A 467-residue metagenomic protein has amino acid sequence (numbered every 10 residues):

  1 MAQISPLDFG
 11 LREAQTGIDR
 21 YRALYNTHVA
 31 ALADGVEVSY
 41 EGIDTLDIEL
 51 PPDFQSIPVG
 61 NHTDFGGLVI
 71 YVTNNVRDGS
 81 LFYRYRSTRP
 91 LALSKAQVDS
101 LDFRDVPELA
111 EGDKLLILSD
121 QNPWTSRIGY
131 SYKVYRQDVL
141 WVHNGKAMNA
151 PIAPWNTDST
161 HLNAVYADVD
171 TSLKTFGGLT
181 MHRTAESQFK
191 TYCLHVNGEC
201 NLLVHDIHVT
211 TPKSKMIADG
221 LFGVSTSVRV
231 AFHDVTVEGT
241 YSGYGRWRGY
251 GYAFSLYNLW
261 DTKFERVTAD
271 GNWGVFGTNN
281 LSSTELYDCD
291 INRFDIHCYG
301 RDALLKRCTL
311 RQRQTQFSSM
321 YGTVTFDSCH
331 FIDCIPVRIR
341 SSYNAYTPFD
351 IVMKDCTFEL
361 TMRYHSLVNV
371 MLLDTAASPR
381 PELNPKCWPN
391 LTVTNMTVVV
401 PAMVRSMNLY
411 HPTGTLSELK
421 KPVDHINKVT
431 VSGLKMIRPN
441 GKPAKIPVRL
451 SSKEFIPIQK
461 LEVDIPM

Functional and structural regions predicted by a protein language model:
M1-L24: Right-handed parallel beta-helix/beta-solenoid
Y21, Y25-S87, S119-Q137, I152-T160 (+3 more regions): N-terminal extracellular ligand-recognition/capping segment immediately after the signal peptide
Q55, I70-R89, R183-Q188, D206-K215 (+3 more regions): Extracellular beta-rich repeat passengers
G79-L115, W124, W141, T157-L162 (+1 more regions): Extracellular distal adhesion/interaction modules in secreted or cell-surface proteins
P107, I128-K133, P381-N384, K420-K421: Short consensus segments that form the blades of beta-propeller domains, in both extracellular/periplasmic
D113, Q121-W141, G145, G177-L304: Right-handed parallel beta-helix
G145-A164, E199: Short solvent-exposed strand/turn elements
